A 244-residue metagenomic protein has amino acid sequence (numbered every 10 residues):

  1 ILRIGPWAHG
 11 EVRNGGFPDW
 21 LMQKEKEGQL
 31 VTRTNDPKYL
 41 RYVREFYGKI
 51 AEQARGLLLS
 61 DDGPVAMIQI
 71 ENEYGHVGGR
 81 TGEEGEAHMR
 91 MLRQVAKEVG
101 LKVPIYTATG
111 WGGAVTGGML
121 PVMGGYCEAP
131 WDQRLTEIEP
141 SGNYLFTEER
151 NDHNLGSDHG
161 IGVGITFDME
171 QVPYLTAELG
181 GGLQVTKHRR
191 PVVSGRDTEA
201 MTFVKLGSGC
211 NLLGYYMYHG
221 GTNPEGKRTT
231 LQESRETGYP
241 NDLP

Functional and structural regions predicted by a protein language model:
I1-I4, A66-I70, I105-T107, Y174-A177 (+2 more regions): Hydrophobic faces of well-ordered beta-strands that scaffold small-molecule active sites in alpha/beta enzyme cores
I1-V99: Active-site mouth of glycoside hydrolases
G5-H9, I70-G75, A108-G112, L179-G182 (+1 more regions): Active-site beta-loop-alpha junctions enriched in small/polar residues
E11-G16, G78-T81, T116-G118, T186-R190 (+1 more regions): Short, solvent-exposed loop/turn and secondary-structure capping segments
R13-E25, T229-D242: Short, flexible, mixed-charge acidic loops at enzyme active sites
G16, D36-P37, R44, A51 (+5 more regions): Alpha-amylase-like alpha-glycosidases and glucanotransferases acting on alpha-linked glucans and related
E73-P104, T109-N151, G221-E225: Substrate-binding cleft/loops of secretory-pathway carbohydrate-active enzymes
M91-P104, T147-Y239: Catalytic-core region of carbohydrate-active enzymes that cleave or remodel glycosidic bonds
